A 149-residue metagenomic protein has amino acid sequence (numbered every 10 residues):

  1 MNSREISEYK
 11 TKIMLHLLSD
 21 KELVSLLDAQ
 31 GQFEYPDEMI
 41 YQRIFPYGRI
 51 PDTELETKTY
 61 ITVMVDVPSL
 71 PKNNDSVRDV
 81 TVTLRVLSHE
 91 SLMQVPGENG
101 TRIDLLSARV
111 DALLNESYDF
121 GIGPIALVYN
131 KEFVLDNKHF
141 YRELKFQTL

Functional and structural regions predicted by a protein language model:
M1-N74: Small/polar-rich, solvent-exposed N-terminal microdomains that initiate assembly or binding
S25, E54, T101-L149: Acidic-leaning, charged glycine-interspersed low-complexity segments
A29, D75, S88, P96 (+1 more regions): Short linear functional motifs in flexible/disordered or boundary regions
T57, S76-R78, D104: Generic alpha-helical scaffold signal
S76-L92, V110, H139-L149: Oligomerization/assembly interface segments of phage tail-like spikes and tubes
E90-I103: Short histidine-centered catalytic/ligand-binding loop motif
